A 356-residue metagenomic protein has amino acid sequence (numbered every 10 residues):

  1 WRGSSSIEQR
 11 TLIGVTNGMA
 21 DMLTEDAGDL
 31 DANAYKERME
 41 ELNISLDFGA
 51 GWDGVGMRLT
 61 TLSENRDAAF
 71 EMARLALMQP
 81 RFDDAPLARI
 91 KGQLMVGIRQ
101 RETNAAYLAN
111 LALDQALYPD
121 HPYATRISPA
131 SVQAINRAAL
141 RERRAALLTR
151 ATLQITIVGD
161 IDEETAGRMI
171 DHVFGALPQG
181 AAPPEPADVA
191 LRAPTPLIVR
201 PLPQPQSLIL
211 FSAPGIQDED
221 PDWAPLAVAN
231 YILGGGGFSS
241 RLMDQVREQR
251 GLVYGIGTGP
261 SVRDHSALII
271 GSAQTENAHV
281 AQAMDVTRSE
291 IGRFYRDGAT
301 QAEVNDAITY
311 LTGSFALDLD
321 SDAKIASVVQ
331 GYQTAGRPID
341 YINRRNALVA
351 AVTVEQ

Functional and structural regions predicted by a protein language model:
W1-T24, L30-M78, K91, M95 (+5 more regions): M16 family metallopeptidases and their MPP-like homologs
A34, Q79-F82, L87-A88, V132-R137: Peptidyl-prolyl cis-trans isomerase
I98: N-terminal glycine-/lysine-enriched basic segments
Y123-A124, T149, Q154-Q217: An aromatic/glycine/proline-enriched structural segment found at the starts of mature extracellular/organellar domains
D222-A227, L242: PPIase-associated folding chaperone regions across multiple families
